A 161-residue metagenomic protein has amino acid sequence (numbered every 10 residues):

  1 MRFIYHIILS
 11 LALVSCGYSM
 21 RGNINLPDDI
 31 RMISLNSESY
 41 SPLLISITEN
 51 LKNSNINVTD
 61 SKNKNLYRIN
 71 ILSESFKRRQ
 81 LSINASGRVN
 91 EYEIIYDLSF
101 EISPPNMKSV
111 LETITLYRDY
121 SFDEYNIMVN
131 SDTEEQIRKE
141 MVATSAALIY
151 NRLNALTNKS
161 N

Functional and structural regions predicted by a protein language model:
R2-S10: Sec-dependent signal peptide recognition, specifically the positively charged N-region followed immediately by
A12-S15: C-terminal motif of bacterial Sec signal peptides marking the signal peptidase cleavage site
G17-S19: Bacterial signal peptide processing site
D29-S75: N-terminal segment of the mature soluble domain
S54, R68-T113, D119-E135, A147: Surface-exposed short loop/turn segments
M128-N161: C-terminal/domain-edge helix-coil "capping" segments
